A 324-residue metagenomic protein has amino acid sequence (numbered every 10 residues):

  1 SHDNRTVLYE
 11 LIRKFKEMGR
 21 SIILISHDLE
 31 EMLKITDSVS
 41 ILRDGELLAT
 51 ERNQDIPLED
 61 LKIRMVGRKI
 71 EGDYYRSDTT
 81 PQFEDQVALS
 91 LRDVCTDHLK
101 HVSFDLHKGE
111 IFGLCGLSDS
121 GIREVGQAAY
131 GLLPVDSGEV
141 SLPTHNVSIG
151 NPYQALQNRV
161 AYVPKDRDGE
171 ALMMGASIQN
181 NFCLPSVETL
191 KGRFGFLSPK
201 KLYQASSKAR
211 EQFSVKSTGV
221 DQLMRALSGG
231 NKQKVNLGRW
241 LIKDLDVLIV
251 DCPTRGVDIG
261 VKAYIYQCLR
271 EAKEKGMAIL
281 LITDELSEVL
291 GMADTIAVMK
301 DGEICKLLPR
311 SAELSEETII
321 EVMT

Functional and structural regions predicted by a protein language model:
S1-T324: Glycine-rich phosphate-binding loops of nucleotide-dependent enzymes
